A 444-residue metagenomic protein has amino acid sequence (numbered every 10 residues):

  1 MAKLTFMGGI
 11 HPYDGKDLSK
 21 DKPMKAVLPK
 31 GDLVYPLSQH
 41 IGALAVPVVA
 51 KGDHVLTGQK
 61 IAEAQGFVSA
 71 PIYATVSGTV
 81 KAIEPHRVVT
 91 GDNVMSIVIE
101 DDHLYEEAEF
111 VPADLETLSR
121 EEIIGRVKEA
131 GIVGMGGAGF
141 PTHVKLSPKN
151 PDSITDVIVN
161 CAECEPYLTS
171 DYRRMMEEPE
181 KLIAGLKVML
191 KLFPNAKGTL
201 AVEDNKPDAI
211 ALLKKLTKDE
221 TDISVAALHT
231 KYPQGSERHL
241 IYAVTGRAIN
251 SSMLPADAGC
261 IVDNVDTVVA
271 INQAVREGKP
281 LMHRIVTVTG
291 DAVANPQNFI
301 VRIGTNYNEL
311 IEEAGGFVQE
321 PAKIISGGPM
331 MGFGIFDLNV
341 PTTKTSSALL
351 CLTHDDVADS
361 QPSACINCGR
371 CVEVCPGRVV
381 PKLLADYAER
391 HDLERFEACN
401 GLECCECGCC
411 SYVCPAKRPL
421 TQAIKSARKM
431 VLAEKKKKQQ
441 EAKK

Functional and structural regions predicted by a protein language model:
M1-V48: N-terminal, Lys/Arg-enriched amphipathic/low-complexity engagement segments that precede the first folded domain
A50-E63, A82: Short, well-structured beta-strand-loop connectors
G78-V80: Conserved hydrophobic positions within beta-strands
A82, R87-F140, K149-D152, P207: Acidic low-complexity segments
Y105, E116, E122, R173-E220 (+1 more regions): Internal alpha/beta scaffold segment
E107, G134, V157-D171, A292: Gly-rich Lys/Arg/Thr-decorated short loops/hinges at beta-loop-alpha junctions or inter-strand turns that position
N195-Y307, E313-V318, G328: Hydrophobic alpha-helical positions that pack around
S346-P362, V372, P376-K444: Ferredoxin-type iron-sulfur electron-transfer modules in oxidoreductases and energy-metabolism complexes
